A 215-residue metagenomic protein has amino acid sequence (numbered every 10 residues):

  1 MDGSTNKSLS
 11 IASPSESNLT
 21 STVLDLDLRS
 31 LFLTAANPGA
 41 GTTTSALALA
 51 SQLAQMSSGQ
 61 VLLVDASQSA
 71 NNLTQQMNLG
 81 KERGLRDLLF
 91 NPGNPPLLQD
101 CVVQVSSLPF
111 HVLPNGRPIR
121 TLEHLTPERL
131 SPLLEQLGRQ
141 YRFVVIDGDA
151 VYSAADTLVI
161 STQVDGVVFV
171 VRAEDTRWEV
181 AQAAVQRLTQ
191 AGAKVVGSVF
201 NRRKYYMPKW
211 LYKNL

Functional and structural regions predicted by a protein language model:
D2-S10, S17, S21-R29, A35-A40 (+1 more regions): P-loop/Walker-type NTP enzyme "switch/lid" segment
T42, N72-T74, W178, K209: Generic domain-boundary/flexible-linker signal
S45: Hydrophobic positions on the alpha1 helix immediately C-terminal to the Walker A/P-loop
A48, Q52: Active-site signature of alpha/beta-hydrolase-fold catalytic machinery across serine- and Asp/Cys-nucleophile hydrolases
S58-G59, A193: Short phosphate-binding/catalytic loops that engage adenosine nucleotides
H124-L215: Conserved catalytic-core segment of NTP-binding enzymes
